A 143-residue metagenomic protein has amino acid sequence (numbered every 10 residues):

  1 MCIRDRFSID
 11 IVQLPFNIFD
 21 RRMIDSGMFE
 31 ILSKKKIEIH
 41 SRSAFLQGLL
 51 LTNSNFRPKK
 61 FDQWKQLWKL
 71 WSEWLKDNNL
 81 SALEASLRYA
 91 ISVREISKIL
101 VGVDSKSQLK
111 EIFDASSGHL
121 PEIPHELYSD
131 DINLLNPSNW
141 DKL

Functional and structural regions predicted by a protein language model:
R4-L135, N139-W140: Beta/alpha (TIM)-barrel catalytic core signal, keyed to glycine-rich beta->alpha loops juxtaposed to Asp/Glu that bind
